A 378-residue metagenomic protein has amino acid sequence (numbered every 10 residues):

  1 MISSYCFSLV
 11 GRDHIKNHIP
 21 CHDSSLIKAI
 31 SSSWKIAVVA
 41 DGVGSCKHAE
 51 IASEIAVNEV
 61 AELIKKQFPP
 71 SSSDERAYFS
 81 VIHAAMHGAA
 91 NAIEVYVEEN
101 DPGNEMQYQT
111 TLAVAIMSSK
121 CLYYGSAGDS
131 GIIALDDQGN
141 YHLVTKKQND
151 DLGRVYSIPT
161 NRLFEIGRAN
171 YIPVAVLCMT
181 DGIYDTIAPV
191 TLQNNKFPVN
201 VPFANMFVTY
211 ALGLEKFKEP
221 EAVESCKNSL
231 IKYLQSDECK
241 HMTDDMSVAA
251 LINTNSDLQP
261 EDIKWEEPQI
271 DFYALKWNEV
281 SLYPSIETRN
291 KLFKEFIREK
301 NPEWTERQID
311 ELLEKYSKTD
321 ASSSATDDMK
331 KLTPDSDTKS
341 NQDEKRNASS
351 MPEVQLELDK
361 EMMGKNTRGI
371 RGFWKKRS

Functional and structural regions predicted by a protein language model:
M1-I64, S130-D136, N140, V144-N149 (+2 more regions): N-terminal entry segment of metal-dependent catalytic domains or homologous docking segments
S3-R12, I93-E99, I231: Short Pro/Gly-enriched beta-strand edge/turn motifs at strand-loop
A37-A40, G125, L177-M179: Short hydrophobic beta-strand that contains or immediately precedes a catalytic carboxylate
A56, S72-L135, L163-N170, L234-T243 (+1 more regions): Catalytic core of PPM/PP2C metal-dependent serine/threonine phosphatase domains
N58-D101, F197-C226: Helix-loop-helix
Y124-A127, L135-Q138, L143-K146, R154-Y156 (+1 more regions): A short secondary-structure junction signal
G153-C178: A contiguous pocket-lining binding segment that forms or flanks enzyme active sites
A169-S378: C-terminal catalytic subdomain
